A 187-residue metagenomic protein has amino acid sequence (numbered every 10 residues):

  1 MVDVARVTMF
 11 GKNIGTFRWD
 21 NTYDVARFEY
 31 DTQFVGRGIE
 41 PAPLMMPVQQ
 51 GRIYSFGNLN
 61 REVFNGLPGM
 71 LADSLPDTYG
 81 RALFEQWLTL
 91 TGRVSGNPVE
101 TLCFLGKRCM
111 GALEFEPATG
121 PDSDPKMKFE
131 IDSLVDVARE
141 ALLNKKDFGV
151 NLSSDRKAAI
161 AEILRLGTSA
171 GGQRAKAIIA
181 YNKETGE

Functional and structural regions predicted by a protein language model:
M1-E187: Phosphate/dinucleotide-binding and metal-coordinating scaffold of catalytic cores in nucleotide-dependent enzymes
